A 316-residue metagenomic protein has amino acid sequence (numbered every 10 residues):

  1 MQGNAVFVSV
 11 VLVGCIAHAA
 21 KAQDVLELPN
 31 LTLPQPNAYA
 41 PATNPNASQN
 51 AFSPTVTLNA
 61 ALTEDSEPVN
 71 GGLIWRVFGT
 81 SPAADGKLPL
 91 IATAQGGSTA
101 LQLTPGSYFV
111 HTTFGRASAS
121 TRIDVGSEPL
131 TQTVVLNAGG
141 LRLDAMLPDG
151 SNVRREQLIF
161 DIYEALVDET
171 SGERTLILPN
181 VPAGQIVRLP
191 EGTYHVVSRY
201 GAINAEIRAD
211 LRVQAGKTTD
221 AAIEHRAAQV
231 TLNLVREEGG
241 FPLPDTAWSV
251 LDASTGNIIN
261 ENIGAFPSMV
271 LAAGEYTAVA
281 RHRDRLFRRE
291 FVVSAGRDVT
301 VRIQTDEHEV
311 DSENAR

Functional and structural regions predicted by a protein language model:
M1-V8: Bacterial N-terminal signal peptides that target proteins for export
V8-C15: Bacterial N-terminal signal peptides
H18-A22: Sec/Tat signal peptide C-region and signal peptidase I cleavage site
Q23-P45, Q95, F114-N137, G201-E224 (+1 more regions): Structured interaction patches on ligand/partner-binding surfaces of diverse proteins
P54-E64, L141-D149, Q229-E238: A short, amphipathic beta-strand motif
E64-A84, P148-G172, E237-N257: Short, ordered, surface-exposed loop/turn motifs in non-cytosolic proteins
T80-G97, V167-A183, D252-A265: Short, acidic Ser/Thr/Gly-rich low-complexity loop/linker segments typical of extracellular and cell-surface proteins
Q95-S107, F114-R116, N180-I203, F266-T277 (+1 more regions): Short Pro-Gly-centered beta-turn/loop motif in secreted/extracellular proteins
